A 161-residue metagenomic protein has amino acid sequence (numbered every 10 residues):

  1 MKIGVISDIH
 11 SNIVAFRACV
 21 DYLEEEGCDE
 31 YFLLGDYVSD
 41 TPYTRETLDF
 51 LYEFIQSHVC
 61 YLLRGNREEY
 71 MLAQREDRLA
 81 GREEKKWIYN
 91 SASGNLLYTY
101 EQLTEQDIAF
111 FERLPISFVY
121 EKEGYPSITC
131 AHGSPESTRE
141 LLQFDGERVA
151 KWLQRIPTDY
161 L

Functional and structural regions predicted by a protein language model:
M1-Q56: N-terminal active-site segment of His-dependent metallophosphoesterases
K2-H10, S127-E136: Active-site-proximal beta-strand elements of phosphoester/diester hydrolases
I3, Y31, L79, N90-S91 (+1 more regions): General secondary-structure edge motif
I6-S7, Y31-G35, D40, Y61-N66 (+2 more regions): Active-site neighborhood of phospho(di)ester-bond hydrolases with catalytic His/Asp-centered motifs
T41, L48, E53-Y120, Y125-S127 (+2 more regions): Active-site neighborhood of divalent metal-dependent phosphoester bond hydrolases
